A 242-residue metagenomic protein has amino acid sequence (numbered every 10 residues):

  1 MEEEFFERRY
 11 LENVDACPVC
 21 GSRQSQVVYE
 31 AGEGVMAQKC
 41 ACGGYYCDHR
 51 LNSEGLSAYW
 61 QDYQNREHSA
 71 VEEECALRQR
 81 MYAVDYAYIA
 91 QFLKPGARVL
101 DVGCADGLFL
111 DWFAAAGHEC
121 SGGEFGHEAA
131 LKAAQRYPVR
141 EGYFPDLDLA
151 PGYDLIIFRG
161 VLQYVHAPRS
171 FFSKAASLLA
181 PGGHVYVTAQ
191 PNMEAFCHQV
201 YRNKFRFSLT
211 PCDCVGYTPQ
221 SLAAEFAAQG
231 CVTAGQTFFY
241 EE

Functional and structural regions predicted by a protein language model:
M1-R159, R169-F172, F238: Conserved N-terminal segment of class I S-adenosyl-L-methionine
P18-Q26, Q220-T237: A SAM-dependent methyltransferase catalytic signature shared across enzymes that methylate proteins
G160-Y164: A short His-aromatic
R169-H184: A short glycine-rich, Lys/Arg-flanked "PGG" loop and its adjoining helix->strand segment in the class I
G182, M193-A195, Y240-E242: Feature marks short, surface-exposed loop/turn motifs that line or immediately flank catalytic pockets and channel
Y186-V215, Q220-E225: Short, glycine-/aromatic-enriched active-site segment of Class I SAM-dependent methyltransferases
